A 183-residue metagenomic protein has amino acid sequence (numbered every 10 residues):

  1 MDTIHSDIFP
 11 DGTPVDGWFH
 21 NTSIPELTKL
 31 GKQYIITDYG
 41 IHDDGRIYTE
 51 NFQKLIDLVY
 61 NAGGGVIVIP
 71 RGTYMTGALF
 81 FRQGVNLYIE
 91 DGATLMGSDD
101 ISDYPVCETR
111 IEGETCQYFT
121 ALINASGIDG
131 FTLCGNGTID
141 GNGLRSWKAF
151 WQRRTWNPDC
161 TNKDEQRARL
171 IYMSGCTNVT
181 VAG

Functional and structural regions predicted by a protein language model:
M1-N86, E90-G175, T180-A182: Extracellular "leader-to-stem" segments immediately downstream of a signal peptide or signal-anchor in secreted/lumenal
